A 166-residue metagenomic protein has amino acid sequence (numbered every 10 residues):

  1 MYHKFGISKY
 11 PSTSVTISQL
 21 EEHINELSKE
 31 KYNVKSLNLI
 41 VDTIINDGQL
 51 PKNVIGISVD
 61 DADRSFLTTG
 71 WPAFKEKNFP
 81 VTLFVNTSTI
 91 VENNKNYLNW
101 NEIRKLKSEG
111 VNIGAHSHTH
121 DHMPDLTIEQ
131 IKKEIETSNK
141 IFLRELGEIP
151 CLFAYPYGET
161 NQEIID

Functional and structural regions predicted by a protein language model:
M1-I55: N-terminal pre-catalytic segment of deacetylase/amide-hydrolase enzymes
H3-Y10, L50-I55, D63-S65, T69-E163: Metal-dependent polysaccharide deacetylase catalytic core of the NodB/CE4 family, i.e., the active-site-bearing domain
D166: Substrate-binding cleft/loops of secretory-pathway carbohydrate-active enzymes
